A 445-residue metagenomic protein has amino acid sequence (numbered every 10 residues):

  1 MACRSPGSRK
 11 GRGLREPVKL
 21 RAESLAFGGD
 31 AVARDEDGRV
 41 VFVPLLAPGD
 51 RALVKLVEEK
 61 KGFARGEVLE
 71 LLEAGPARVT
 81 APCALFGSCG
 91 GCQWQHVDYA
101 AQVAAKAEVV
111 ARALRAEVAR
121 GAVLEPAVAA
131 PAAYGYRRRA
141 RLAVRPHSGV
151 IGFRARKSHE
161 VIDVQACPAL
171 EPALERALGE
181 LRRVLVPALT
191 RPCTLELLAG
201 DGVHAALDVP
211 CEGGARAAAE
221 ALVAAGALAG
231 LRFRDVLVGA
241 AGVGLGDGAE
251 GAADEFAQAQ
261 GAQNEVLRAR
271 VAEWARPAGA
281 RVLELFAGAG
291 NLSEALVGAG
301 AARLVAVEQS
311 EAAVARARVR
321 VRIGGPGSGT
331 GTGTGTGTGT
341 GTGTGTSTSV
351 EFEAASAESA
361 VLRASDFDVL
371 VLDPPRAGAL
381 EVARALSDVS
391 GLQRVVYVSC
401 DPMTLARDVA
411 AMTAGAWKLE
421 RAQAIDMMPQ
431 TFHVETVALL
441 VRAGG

Functional and structural regions predicted by a protein language model:
M1-L85, S158, A357: Terminal RNA-binding accessory module
C3-P17, R21, P187, C211-G445: Rossmann-like S-adenosyl-L-methionine
A33, G49, C92, F286 (+1 more regions): Residue-level signal for inorganic ion chemistry
E36-D37, K60, V144-V150, R156-S158 (+2 more regions): Short acidic-glycine loop/turn motifs at beta-strand connectors
L53-K55, R141, L283: Hydrophobic beta-strand signal
L69-A81, G87-R191: Extended interfacial segments that mediate partner engagement and assembly in macromolecular machines
E160-V203, C211-R232: Internal alpha/beta scaffold segment
